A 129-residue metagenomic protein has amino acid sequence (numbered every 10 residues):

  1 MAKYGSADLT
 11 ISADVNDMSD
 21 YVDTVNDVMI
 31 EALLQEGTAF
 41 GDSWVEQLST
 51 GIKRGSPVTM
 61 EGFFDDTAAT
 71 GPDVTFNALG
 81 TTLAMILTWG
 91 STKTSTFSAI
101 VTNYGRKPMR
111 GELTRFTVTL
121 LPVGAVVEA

Functional and structural regions predicted by a protein language model:
M1-F64, K93-T119: Solvent-exposed edge beta-strands and adjacent loop segments that serve as assembly or binding interfaces
V45-E46, F64-D66, L83, E128: Broad hydrophobic/π-residue packing in well-ordered secondary structure
D65-N103: Short, acidic/charged, Gly/Pro-enriched secondary-structure junctions
T70, M109-G111, E128-A129: Short acidic, gly/pro-rich beta-turn/loop elements at beta-sheet edges and active-site/ligand-binding grooves
L121-E128: Hydrophobic lipid-interacting interfaces of membrane-associated proteins
